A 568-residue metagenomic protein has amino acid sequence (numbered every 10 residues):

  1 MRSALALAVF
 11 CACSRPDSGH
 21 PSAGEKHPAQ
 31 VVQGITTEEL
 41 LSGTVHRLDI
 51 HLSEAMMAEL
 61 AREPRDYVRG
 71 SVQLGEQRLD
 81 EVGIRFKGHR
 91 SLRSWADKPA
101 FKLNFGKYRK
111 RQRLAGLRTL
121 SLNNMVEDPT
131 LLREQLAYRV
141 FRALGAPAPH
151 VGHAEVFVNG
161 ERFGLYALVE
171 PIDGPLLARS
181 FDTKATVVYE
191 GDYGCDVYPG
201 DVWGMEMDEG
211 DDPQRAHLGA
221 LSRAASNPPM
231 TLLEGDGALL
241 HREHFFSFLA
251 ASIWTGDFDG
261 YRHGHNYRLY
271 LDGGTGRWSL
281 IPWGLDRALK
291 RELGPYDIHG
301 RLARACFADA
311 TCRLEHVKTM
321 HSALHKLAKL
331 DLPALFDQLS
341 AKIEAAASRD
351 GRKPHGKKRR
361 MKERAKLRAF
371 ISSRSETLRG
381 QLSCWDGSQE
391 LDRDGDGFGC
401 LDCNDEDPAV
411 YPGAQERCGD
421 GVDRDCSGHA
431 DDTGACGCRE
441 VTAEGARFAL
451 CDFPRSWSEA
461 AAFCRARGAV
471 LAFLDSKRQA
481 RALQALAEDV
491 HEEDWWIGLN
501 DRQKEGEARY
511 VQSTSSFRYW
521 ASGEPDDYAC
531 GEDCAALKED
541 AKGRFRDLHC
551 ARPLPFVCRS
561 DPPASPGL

Functional and structural regions predicted by a protein language model:
M1-P16: Sec-dependent N-terminal signal peptides
C11, L382, L401-D402, E416 (+9 more regions): Extracellular secreted precursors and ectodomains with disulfide-bonded cysteine-rich loops/domains
C13-L391: Phosphate/dinucleotide-binding and metal-coordinating scaffold of catalytic cores in nucleotide-dependent enzymes
C384-R439, E459: Extracellular calcium-associated, cysteine-rich motifs in secreted modular proteins
G434-A469, P563-L568: Extracellular disulfide-stabilized recognition modules
P454-Q503: Conserved hydrophobic ligand-interaction patch in extracellular adhesion modules
D489-E532, K538-K542: Surface-exposed ligand-recognition segments of extracellular binding domains, strongest in the long/variable loop
L548-G567: Short, structured beta-strand segments at or near domain termini in extracellular proteins/domains
